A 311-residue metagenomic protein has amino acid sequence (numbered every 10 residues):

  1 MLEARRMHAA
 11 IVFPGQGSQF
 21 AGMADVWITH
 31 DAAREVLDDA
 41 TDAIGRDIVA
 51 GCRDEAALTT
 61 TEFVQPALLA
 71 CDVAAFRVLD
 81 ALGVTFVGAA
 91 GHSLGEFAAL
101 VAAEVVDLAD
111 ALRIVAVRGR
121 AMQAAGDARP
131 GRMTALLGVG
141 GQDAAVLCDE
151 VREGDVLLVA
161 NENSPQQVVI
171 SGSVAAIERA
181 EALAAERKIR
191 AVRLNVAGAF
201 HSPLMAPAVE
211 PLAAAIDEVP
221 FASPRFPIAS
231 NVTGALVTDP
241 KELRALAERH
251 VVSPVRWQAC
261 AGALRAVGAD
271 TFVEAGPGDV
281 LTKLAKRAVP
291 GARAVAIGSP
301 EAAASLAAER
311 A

Functional and structural regions predicted by a protein language model:
L2-A145, L194, T271-S305: FabD-like malonyl-/acyl-CoA
Q16-S18, I44-R46, E55, A103-P254: Alpha/beta catalytic cores of group-transfer enzymes, especially the acyltransferase/condensing modules of polyketide
A176, A215, A292, P300-A311: NAD(P)-dependent dehydrogenase/reductase Rossmann-like domain
S253-A269: A short, acidic, amphipathic alpha-helical segment used as a generic capping/interface helix at domain edges
